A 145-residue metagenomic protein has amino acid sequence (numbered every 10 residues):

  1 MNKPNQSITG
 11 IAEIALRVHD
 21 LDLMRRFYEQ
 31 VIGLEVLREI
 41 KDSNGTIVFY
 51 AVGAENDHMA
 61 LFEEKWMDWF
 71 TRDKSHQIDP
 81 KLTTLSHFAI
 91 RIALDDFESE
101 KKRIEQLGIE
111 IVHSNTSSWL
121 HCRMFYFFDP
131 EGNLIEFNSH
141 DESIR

Functional and structural regions predicted by a protein language model:
M1-L23, S43, L85-F88, I92 (+1 more regions): N-terminal beta-strand motif that seeds the catalytic metal site of vicinal oxygen chelate
M1-S7, K101-R145: Vicinal oxygen chelate
N2-N5, F27-Y28, Q77-K81: A short alpha-helix capping/helix-coil boundary motif
G10-H19, V48-G53, R72-R103, R123-F128: Vicinal oxygen chelate
R17-W66: Core segments of cupin and vicinal oxygen chelate
R26, Q30, E98-Q106: Replace "anionic and nucleotidyl ligands
L61-F62, F70-K74, K102, E136-N138: Short, charged, solvent-exposed linker or helix-capping segments at domain edges/interfaces that act as flexible hinges
D68-S75, H113, I144-R145: A short, acidic/glycine-rich surface segment
